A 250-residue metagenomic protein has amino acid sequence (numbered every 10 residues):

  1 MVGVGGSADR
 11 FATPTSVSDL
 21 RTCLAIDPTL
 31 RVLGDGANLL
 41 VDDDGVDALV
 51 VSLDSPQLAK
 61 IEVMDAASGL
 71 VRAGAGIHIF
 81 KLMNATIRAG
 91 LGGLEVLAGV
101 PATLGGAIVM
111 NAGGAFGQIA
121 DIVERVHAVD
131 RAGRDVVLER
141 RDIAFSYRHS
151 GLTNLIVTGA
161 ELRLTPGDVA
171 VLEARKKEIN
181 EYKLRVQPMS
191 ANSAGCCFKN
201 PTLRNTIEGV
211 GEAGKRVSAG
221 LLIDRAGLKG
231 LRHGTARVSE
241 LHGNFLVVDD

Functional and structural regions predicted by a protein language model:
M1-L104, A112: Anion-binding (especially nucleotide phosphate/pyrophosphate-binding) glycine-rich loop and adjoining beta-alpha core
G3-V4, L39, V129-D130, D135-D250: Phosphate/pyrophosphate- and phosphate-bearing ligand-binding catalytic cores of soluble enzymes
F11, L70-R72, R125-H127, G159-E161: Beta-strand secondary-structure signal
S16, L20, A75, I79 (+4 more regions): Generic structural signal for well-ordered, non-membrane alpha-helical segments in soluble metabolic enzymes
L33-D35, I122, A191-N192: Short, basic and Ser/Thr-rich N-terminal targeting/leader segments
D47-L49, E124, T158: Change "...and in nucleic-acid phosphodiester-cleaving endonucleases..." to "...and in nucleic-acid processing enzymes
L91-V96, P101-R140: Glycine/threonine-rich beta-strand-loop-alpha-helix active-site module that forms ligand/phosphate-binding
